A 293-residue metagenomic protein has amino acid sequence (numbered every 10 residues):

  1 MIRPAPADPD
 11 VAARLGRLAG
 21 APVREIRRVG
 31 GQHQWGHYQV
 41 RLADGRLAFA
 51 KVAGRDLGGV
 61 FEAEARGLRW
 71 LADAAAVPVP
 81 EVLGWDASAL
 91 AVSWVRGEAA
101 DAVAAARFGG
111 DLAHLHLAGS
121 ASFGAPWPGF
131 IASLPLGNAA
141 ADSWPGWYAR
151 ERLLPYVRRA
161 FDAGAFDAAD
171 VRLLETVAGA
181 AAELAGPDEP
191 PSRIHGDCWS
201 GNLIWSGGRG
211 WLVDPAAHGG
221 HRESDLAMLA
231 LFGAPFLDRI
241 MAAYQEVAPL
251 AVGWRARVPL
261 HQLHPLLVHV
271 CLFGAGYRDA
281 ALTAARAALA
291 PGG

Functional and structural regions predicted by a protein language model:
M1-P6: Actinobacteria-biased recognition of intrinsically disordered, low-complexity terminal regions
A7-L18, S120-R193, S206: An alpha-helical support segment within catalytic cores of ATP-dependent transferases
G20-R27: Conserved N-terminal boundary motif of the eukaryotic protein kinase catalytic domain
R28-G146: ATP-binding pocket architecture of kinase catalytic cores
G58, D142-A149, R158, E189-R193 (+2 more regions): Active-site Asp-x-Gly
A72-A75, H116-F123, A160, A185 (+3 more regions): A general structural signal marking secondary-structure boundaries and capping sites
L260-H269: Short helix/strand-capping connector loops at secondary-structure junctions
H269-G293: ATP/Mg2+ or Mg2+-diphosphate-binding catalytic cores that bind nucleotide phosphates or diphosphates via glycine-rich
